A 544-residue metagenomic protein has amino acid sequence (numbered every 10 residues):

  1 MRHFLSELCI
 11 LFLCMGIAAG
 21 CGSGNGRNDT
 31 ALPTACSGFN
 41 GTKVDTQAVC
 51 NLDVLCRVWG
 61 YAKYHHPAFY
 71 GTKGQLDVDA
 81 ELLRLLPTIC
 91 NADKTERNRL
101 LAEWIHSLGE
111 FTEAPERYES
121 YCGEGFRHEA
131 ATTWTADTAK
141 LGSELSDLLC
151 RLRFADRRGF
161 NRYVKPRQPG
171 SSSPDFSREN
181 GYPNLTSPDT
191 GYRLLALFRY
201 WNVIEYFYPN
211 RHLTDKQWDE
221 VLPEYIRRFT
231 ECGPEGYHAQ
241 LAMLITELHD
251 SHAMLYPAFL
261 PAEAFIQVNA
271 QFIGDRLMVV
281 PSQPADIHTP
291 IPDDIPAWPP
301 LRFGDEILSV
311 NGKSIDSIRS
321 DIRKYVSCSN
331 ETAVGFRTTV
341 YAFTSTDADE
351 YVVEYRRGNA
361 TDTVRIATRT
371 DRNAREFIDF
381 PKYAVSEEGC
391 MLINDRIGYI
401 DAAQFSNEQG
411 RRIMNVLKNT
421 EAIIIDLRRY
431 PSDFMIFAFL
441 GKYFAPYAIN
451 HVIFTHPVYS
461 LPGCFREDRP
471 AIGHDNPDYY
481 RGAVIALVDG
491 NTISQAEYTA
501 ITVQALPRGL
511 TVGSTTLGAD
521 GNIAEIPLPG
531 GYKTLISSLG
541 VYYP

Functional and structural regions predicted by a protein language model:
M1-C9: Bacterial N-terminal signal peptides that target proteins for export
I17-G20: C-terminal motif of bacterial Sec signal peptides marking the signal peptidase cleavage site
G22-N28: Bacterial lipoprotein signal-peptidase II cleavage site
P33, V44-N51, A62-D77, P87-I89 (+8 more regions): Cleft-lining beta-strand/loop regions that shape enzyme active-site pockets
Q47-A48, C56, G60, A131-R167 (+4 more regions): PDZ/PDZ-like domain segments forming the peptide/carboxylate-binding groove, activating on the N-terminal beta-strands
C50-G60, D77-R84, E96-E103, S107 (+15 more regions): Extracytoplasmic/secreted proteins, especially bacterial periplasmic and envelope-associated proteins
V58, A62-H66, R84-T88, Y200 (+5 more regions): Conserved PDZ fold ligand-binding element
F69-R178, A196, P209-D275, D347-V352 (+2 more regions): Extended, small/polar residue-biased N-terminal targeting/export presequences and adjacent propeptide/linker tracts
